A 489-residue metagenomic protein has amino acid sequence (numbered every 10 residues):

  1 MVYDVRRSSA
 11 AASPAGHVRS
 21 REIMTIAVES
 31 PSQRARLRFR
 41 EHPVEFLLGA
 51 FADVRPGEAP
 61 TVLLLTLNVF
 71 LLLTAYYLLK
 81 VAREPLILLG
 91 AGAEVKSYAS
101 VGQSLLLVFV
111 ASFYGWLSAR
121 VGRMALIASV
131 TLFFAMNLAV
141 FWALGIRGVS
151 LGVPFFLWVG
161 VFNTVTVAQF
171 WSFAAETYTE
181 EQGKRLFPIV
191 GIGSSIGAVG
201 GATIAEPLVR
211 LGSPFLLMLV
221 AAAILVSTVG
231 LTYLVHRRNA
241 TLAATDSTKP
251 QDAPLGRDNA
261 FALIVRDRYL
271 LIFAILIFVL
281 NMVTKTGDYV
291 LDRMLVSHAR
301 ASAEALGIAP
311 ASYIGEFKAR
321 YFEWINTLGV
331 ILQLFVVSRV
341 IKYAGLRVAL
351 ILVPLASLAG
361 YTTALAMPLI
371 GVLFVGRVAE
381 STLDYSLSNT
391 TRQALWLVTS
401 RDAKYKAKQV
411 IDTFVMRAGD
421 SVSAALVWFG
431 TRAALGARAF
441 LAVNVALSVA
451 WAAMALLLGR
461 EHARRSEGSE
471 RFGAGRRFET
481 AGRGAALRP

Functional and structural regions predicted by a protein language model:
M1, V5, R19-L63, A93 (+12 more regions): Intracellular loop-helix junctions on the cytosolic face of multi-pass helical membrane proteins
T61-Y114, L151-V209, P250-L263, R268 (+3 more regions): Substrate-agnostic recognition of the 12-TM MFS/MFS-like secondary transporter fold
S97-S100, I127-A128, F187, M218-L219 (+3 more regions): Hydrophobic/aromatic positions within or immediately flanking transmembrane alpha-helices of multi-pass small-molecule
V108, A135-M136, V226-V229, L358-A359 (+1 more regions): Small-residue-rich packing faces within the transmembrane alpha-helices of Major Facilitator Superfamily
S112, A139-A143, V199, V229-L234 (+6 more regions): Membrane-embedded alpha-helical segments of multi-pass transporters/permeases
M124-A125, P207-A223, G345-V348, F429-V449: A membrane-interface helix-boundary motif in multi-pass transporters
L126-V140, V348-T362: Structural signature of the two symmetry-related core transmembrane helices
A143-F156, T363-G376: Helix-loop junctions at membrane interfaces in 12-TM secondary transporters
